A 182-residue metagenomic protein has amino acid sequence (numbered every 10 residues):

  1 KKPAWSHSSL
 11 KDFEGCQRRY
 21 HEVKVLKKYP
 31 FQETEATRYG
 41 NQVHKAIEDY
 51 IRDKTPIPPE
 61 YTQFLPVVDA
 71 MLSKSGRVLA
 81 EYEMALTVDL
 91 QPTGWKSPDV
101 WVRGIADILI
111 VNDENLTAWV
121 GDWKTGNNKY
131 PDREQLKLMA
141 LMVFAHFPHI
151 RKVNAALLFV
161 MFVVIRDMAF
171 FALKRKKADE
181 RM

Functional and structural regions predicted by a protein language model:
K2-P56, E81-Y82: Nuclease catalytic cores
W5, R38, Q42, P131-E134 (+2 more regions): Generic recognition of stable, solvent-exposed alpha-helical segments in well-folded globular domains
P30, A118-D122, R166-D167: Short small-residue beta-strand/loop micro-motif enriched in glycine and branched aliphatics
E33, G126-K129, A172-R175: Active-site oxyanion-binding pockets that recognize sulfate/phosphate
E33, T37, N115, A140 (+2 more regions): Conserved catalytic core of nucleotide polymerization and phosphodiester-bond processing enzymes
A36, G40, I57-Y61, R175-A178 (+1 more regions): Intrinsic-disorder-associated interaction segments
K45-Q135, H146-V160: Catalytic cores of nuclease domains that cleave nucleic-acid phosphodiester backbones
V143-R181: Substrate-binding beta-hairpin/strand module that engages nucleic acids
